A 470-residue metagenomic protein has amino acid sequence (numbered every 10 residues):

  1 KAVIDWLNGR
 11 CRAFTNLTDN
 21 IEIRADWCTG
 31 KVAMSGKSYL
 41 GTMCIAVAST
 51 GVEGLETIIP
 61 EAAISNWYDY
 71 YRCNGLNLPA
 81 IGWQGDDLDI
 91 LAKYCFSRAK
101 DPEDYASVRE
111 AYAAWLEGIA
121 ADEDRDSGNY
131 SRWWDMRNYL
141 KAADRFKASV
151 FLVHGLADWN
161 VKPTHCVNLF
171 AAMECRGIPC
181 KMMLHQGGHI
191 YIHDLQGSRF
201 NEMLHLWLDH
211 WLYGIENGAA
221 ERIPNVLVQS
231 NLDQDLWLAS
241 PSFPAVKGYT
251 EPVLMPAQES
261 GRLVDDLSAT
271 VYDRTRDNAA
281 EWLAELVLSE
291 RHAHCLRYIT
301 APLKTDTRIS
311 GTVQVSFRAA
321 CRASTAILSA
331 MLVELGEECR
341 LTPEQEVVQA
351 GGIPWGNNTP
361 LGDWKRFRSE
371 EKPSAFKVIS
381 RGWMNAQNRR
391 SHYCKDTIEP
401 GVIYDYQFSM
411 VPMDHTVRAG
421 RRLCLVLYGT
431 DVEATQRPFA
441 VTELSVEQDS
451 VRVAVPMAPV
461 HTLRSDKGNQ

Functional and structural regions predicted by a protein language model:
K1-I4, R10-T15, C28, I190-F200: Catalytic nucleophile-loop/oxyanion-hole region of alpha/beta-hydrolase and closely related hydrolase-like folds
A13-W27, S35-K37, A46-R145: Accessory cap/linker subdomain of secreted extracellular hydrolases
K31-G36, E56-P60, F151-V153, K181-L184: Structural recognition of the beta-strand scaffold that forms the well-ordered cores of secreted hydrolase catalytic
L40-G41: Catalytic nucleophile loop
F146, L152-H154, D158: Short beta-strand/loop motif that positions the catalytic acidic residue of the alpha/beta-hydrolase fold
W159-H165: Conserved alpha/beta-hydrolase "acid-adjacent" motif
M173-I190: Catalytic histidine neighborhood in serine/cysteine hydrolases with alpha/beta-hydrolase-type architecture
D194, S198-Q470: C-terminal, loop-rich substrate-recognition/catalytic regions characterized by aromatic stacking residues
